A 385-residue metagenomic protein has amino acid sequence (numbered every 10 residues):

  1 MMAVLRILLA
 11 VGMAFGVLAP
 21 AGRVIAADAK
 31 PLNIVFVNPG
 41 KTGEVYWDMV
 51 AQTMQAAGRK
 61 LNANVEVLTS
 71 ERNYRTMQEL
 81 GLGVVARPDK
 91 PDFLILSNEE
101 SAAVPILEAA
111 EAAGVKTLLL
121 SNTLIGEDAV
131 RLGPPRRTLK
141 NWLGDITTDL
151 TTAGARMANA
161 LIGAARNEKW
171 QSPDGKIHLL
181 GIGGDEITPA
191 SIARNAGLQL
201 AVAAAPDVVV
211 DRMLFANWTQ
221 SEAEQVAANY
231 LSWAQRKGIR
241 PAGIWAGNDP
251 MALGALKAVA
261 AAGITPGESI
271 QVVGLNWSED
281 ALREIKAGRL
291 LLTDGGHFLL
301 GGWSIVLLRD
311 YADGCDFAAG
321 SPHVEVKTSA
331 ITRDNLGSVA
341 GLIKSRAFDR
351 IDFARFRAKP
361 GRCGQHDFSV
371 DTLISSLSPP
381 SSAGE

Functional and structural regions predicted by a protein language model:
K30, K176-H178, I182-G183, G296 (+1 more regions): Hinge/cleft segment of the Venus flytrap/periplasmic-binding protein
P31-T53, A57-G58, E66-E79, L96-S101 (+2 more regions): Extracytoplasmic "Venus flytrap"
V45-L61, A153-M157, P189-V208, V226 (+1 more regions): Short, solvent-exposed amphipathic alpha-helices that sit in or adjacent to ligand/effector-binding or catalytic
R59-E71, G181, A204-N217, G267: Short beta-strand elements in bilobed, periplasmic/extracellular small-molecule ligand-binding domains
E71, T76-V130, M251-A252: Beta-alpha junction/loop-to-helix N-cap segments that form part of ligand/metal-binding clefts
M77, G144-K176, A223, W277 (+1 more regions): Hydrophobic alpha-helical segments within soluble ligand-binding/sensing domains
L94-T117, L198, R212-R283: Hydrophobic alpha-helical
E108-T152, G175, A281: Flexible loop/hinge segments that line or gate small-molecule binding clefts
